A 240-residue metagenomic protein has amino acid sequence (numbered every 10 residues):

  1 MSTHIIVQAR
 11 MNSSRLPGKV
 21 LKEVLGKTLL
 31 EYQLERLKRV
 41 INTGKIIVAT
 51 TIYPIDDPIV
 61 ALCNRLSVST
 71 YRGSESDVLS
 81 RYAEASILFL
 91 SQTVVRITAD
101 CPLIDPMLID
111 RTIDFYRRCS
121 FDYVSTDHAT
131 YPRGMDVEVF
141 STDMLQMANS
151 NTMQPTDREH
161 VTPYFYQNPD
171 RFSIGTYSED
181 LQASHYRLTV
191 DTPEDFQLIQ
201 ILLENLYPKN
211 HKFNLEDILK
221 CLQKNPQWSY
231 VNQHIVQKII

Functional and structural regions predicted by a protein language model:
S2-A49: N-terminal glycine-rich phosphate-binding loop and ensuing alpha1 helix
K38-T70: Acidic donor-binding segment of Leloir-type glycosyltransferases
N64-D77, I87: Conserved donor nucleotide-binding strand/loop of the catalytic core
E84, D105-T130: Conserved donor-nucleotide/metal-binding helix-loop-beta segment in metal-dependent transferases, i.e., the alpha-helix
S86, L90-C101: Short beta-strand-to-loop acidic/aromatic patch adjacent to the donor-nucleotide binding site
L88, R111-D122, S141-D157, Q167: Basic phosphate/pyrophosphate-binding loop/patch that engages nucleotide-derived ligands
S91-Q92, D136-N149, P193-Q197: Conserved nucleotide-sugar donor-binding and metal-coordinating catalytic region shared by glycosyltransferases
F140, E159-I240: Conserved alpha/beta core of the MobA/IspD/sugar-nucleotide pyrophosphorylase nucleotidyltransferase superfamily
